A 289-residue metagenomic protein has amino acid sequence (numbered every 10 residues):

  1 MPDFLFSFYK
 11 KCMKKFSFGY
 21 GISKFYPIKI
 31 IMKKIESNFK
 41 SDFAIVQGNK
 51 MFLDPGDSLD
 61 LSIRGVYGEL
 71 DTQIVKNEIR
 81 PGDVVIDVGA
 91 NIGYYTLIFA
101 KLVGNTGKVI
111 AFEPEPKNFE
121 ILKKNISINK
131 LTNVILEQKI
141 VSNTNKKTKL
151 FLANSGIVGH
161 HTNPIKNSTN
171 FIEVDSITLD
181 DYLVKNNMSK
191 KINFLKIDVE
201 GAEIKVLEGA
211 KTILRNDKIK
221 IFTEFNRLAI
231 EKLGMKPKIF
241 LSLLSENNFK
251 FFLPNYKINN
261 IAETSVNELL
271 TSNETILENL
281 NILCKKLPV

Functional and structural regions predicted by a protein language model:
M1-N125, N129, S168, Y182 (+2 more regions): S-adenosyl-L-methionine
G68-D71, D175, V206, K236-P237: Amphipathic coiled-coil/heptad-repeat helices and related helical stalk/stem segments that mediate oligomerization
N91, E115, V141-S142, E200 (+1 more regions): Catalytic metal-binding/acid-base residues of hydrolase active sites
F99, L122, L150, V206-A210: Hydrophobic packing residues within well-ordered alpha-helices of enzyme cores
P116, N167-V174, F225-M235: Acceptor-substrate binding/catalytic loop of class I
E120-L183: S-adenosyl-L-methionine
D181-V289: Conserved acidic-Pro-Pro-aromatic motif
